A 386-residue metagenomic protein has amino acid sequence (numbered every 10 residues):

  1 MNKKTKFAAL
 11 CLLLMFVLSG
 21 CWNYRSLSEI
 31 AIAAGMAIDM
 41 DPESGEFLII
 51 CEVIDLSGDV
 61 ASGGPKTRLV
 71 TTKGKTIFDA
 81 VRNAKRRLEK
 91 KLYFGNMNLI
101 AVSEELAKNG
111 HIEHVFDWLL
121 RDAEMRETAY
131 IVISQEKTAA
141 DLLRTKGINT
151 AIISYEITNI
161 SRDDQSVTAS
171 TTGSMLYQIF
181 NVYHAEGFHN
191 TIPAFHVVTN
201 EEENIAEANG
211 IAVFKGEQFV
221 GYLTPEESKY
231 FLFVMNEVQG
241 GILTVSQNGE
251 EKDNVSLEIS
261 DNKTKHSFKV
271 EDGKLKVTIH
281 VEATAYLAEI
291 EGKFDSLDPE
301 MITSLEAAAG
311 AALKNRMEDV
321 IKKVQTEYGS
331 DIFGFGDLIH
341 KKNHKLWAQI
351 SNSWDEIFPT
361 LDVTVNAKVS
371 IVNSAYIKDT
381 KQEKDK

Functional and structural regions predicted by a protein language model:
N2-K386: Membrane-proximal alpha-helical signals and transmembrane carboxylates
